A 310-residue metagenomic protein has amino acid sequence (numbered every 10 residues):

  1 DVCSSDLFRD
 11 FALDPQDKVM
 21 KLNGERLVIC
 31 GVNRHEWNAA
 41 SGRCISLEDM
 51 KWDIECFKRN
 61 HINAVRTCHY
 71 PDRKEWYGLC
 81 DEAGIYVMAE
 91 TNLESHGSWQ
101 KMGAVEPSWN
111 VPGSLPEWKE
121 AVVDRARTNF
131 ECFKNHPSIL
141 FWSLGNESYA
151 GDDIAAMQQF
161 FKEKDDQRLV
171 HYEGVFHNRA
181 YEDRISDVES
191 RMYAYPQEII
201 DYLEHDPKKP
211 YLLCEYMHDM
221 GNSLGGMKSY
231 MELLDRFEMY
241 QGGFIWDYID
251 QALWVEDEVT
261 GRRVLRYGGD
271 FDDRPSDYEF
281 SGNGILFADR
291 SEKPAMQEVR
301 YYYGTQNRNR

Functional and structural regions predicted by a protein language model:
V2-S4: Short, small-residue-biased leader/transition segments that mark boundaries at the very start of proteins
F8-L13, A194, Y216, Y248: Hydrophobic pocket-lining residues within nucleotide cofactor-binding pockets
R9-V188, Q197-I200, E204-K208: Active-site mouth of glycoside hydrolases
M20, M50, M88, M102 (+7 more regions): Detector for methionine-enriched segments
V123, L140-W142, K162, E198 (+1 more regions): Substrate-binding clefts and catalytic carboxylate motifs of secreted carbohydrate-active enzymes
I185-S190, E258-T260: Short, surface-exposed amphipathic charged segments that create phosphate/polyanion-binding patches used for binding
